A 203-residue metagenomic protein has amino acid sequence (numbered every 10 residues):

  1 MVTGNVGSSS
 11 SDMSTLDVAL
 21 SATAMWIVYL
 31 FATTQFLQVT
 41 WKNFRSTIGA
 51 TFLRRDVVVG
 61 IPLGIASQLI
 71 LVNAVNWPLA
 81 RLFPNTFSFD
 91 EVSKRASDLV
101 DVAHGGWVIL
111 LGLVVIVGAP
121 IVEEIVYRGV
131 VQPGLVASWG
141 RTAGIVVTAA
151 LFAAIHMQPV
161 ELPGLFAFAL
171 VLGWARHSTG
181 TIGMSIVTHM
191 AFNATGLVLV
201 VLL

Functional and structural regions predicted by a protein language model:
M1-M25, A175, T188-L202: Transmembrane alpha-helical insertion/packing segments
V2-A19, V39-A119, A137: Juxtamembrane helix-loop-helix connectors linking adjacent transmembrane helices in multi-pass membrane enzymes
V2-G7, L37, F83-P84, H156-P159 (+2 more regions): Short helix-capping/hinge motifs at transmembrane helix termini and TM-loop junctions
S8, V28-F31, N85, G129: Intrinsically disordered, low-complexity regions enriched in small/polar residues
A22-M25, I65, T148: Hydrophobic alpha-helical transmembrane segments of polytopic
M25-L37: Central hydrophobic cores of alpha-helical transmembrane segments in multi-pass inner-membrane proteins across all
T34-N43, A175-S178: Structural signal for the C-terminal ends of transmembrane alpha-helices and the immediately following loop
S67-N73, S88-L203: Transmembrane helix-loop-helix hairpins at the membrane interface of multi-pass integral membrane proteins
